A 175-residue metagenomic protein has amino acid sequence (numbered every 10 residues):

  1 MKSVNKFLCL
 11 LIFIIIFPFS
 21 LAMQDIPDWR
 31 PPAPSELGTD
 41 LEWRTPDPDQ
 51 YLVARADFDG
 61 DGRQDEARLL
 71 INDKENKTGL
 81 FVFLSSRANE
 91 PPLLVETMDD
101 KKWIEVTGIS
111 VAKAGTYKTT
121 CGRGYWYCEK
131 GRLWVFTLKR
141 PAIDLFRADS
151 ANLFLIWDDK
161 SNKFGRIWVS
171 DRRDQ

Functional and structural regions predicted by a protein language model:
M1-K6: Positively charged n-region of N-terminal signal peptides that target proteins for export
C9-P18: Bacterial N-terminal signal peptides
S20-A56: Terminal domain-start segments
Q24-A33, E75-D100, F154-S161: Beta-propeller blade repeat segments, especially FG-GAP/WD-type strand-to-loop junctions in 6- to 7-bladed propeller
Q24-D28, K102-Q175: Acidic, small-residue rich beta-repeat scaffolds with periodic aromatic anchors
V53-D61, S85: Acidic, divalent-cation-chelating loop motifs in proteins
G60-L70, T137-L145: Acidic/hydrophobic-patterned starts of short beta strands in beta-sheet-rich repeat architectures
R63-E66, K77-G79, D149-A151: Short, surface-exposed coil-to-beta transition loops
